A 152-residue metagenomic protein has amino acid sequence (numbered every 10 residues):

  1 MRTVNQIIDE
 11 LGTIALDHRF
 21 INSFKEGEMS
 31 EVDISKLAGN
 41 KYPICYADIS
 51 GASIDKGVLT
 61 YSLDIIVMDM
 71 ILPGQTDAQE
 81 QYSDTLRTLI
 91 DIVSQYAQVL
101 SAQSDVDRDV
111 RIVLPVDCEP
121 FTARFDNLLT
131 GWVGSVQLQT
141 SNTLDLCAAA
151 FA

Functional and structural regions predicted by a protein language model:
M1-G27, Y46-A152: Charged, amphipathic alpha-helical segments and their flanking helix caps
S30-V32: Short, catalytically relevant binding-site loops at active-site mouths
I34-C45: Charged, often glycine-rich, active-site loop that binds/positions anionic groups
